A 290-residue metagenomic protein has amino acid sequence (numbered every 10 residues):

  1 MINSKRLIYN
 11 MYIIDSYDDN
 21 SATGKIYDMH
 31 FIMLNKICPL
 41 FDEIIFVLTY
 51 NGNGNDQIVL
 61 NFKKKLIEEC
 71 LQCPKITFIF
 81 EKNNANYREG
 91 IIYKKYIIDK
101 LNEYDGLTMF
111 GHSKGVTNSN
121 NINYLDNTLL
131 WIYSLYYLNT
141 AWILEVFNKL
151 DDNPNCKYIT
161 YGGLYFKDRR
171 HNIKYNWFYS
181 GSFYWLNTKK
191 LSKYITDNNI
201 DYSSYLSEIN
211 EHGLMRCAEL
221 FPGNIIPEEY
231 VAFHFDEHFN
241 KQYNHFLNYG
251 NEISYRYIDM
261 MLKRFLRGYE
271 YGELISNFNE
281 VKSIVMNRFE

Functional and structural regions predicted by a protein language model:
M1-E290: ER/Golgi luminal nucleotide-sugar-dependent glycosyltransferases, focusing on the catalytic module
